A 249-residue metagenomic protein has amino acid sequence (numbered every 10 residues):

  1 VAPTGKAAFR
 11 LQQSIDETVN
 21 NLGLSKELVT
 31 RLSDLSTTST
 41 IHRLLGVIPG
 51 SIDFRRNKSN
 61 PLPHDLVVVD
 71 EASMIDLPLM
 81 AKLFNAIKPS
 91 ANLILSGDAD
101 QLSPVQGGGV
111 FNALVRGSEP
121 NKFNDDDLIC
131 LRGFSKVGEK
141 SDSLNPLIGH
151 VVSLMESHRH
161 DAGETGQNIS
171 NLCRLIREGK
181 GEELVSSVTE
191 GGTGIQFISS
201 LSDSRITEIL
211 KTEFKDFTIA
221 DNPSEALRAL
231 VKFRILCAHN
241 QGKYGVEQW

Functional and structural regions predicted by a protein language model:
V1-P3, I41, S96, L236-A238: Generic beta-strand/beta-sheet core signal
A2-P63: Inter-Walker segment of RecA-like/P-loop motor cores
V29-L35, G50-D65, I75-A91, P146 (+1 more regions): Short basic/glycine-enriched coil/helix segment immediately N-terminal to the Walker B
T38, L66-V68, I94, L236: Structural motif
L44-L45, I75-D76, L102-S103: Catalytic P-loop NTPase motifs of RecA-like helicase/translocase cores
D70-E71, G97: Walker B catalytic acidic pair
D100-W249: Conserved helicase motor core of P-loop NTPases
